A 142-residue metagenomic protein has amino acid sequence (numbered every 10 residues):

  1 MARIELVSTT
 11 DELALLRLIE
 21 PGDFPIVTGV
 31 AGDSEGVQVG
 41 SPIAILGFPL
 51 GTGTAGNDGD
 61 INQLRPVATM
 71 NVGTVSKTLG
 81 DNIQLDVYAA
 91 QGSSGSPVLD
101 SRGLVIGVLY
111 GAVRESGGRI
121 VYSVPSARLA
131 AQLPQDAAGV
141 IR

Functional and structural regions predicted by a protein language model:
M1-A2, G73, S96: Small-residue-enriched segments and motifs
M1-V39, I43-L46, L50-A55, N82-Q91 (+1 more regions): Conserved active-site neighborhood of the chymotrypsin/trypsin-like protease fold
E5-D11, N62-N82: Gly/Ser-enriched beta-turn/beta-hairpin loop segments
L15, T69, S123: Short aromatic/basic micro-patch
D23-I26, F48-G56, N62-P66, G80 (+1 more regions): C-terminal cap/linker of serine protease catalytic domains
N57, M70, S93: Short coil/loop residues immediately preceding or within conserved phosphate-binding loops of NTP-utilizing enzyme
Y88-L109: Catalytic nucleophile loop of clan PA
